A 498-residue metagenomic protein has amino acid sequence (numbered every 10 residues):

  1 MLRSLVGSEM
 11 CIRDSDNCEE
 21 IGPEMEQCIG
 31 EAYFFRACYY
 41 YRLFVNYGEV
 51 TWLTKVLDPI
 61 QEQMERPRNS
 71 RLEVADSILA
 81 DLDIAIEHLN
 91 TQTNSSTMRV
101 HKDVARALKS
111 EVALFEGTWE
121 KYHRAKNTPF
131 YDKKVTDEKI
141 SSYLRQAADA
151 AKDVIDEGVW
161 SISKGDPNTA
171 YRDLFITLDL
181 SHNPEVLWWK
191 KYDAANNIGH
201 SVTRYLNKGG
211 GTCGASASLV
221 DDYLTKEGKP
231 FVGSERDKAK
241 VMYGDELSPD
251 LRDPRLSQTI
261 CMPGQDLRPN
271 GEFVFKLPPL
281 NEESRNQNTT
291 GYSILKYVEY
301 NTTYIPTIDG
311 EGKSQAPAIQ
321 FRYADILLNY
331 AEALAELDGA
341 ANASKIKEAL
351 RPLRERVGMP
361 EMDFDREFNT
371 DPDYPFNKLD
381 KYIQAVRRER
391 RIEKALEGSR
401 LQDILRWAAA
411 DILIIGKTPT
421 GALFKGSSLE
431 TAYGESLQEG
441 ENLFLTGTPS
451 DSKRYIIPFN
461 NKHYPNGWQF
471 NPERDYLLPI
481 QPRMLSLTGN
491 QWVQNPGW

Functional and structural regions predicted by a protein language model:
M1, V50, D83-I84, R99-R106 (+2 more regions): An aromatic- and glycine-enriched ligand-binding surface/loop that stacks and positions planar moieties
L2-I12: Single conserved hydrophobic/aromatic residue that forms the stacking wall/gate of nucleotide- or nucleobase-binding
I21-C28, F35, V74, N94-H101 (+6 more regions): Structural signature of alpha-solenoid helical repeat junctions
S77, P167-K229, K313, P317-A318 (+3 more regions): Long, intrinsically disordered, low-complexity segments
D245-R356, P496-W498: C-terminal substrate/ligand-recognition segments
